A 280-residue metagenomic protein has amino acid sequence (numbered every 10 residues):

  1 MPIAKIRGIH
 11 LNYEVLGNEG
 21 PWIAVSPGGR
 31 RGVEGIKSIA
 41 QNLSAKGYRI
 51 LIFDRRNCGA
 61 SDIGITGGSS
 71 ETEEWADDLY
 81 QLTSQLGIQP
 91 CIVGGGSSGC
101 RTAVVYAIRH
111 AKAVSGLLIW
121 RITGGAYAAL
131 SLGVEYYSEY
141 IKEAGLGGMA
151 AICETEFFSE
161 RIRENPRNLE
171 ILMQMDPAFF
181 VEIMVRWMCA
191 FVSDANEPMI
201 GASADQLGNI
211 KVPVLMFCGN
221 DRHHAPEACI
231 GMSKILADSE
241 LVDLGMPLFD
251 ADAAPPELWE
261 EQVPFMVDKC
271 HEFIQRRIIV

Functional and structural regions predicted by a protein language model:
G8-D62: Conserved HGGG/HGGXW glycine-rich cap/lid loop of the alpha/beta-hydrolase fold
I52-I92, P256-M266: Active-site loop/oxyanion-hole signature of alpha/beta-hydrolase fold enzymes
G95-G99, A103: Gly/Ala-rich beta-loop-alpha elbow adjacent to hydrolase catalytic centers
V104, I108-R109, A113-G145: Flexible "cap/lid" loop of the alpha/beta hydrolase fold
L172-D205: Hydrophobic, aromatic-rich cap/lid helix
I210, M216-C218: Short beta-strand/loop motif that positions the catalytic acidic residue of the alpha/beta-hydrolase fold
R222-A228: Conserved alpha/beta-hydrolase "acid-adjacent" motif
S239-V280: Catalytic active-site module of serine/aspartate enzymes centered on a nucleophile-bearing elbow/loop
